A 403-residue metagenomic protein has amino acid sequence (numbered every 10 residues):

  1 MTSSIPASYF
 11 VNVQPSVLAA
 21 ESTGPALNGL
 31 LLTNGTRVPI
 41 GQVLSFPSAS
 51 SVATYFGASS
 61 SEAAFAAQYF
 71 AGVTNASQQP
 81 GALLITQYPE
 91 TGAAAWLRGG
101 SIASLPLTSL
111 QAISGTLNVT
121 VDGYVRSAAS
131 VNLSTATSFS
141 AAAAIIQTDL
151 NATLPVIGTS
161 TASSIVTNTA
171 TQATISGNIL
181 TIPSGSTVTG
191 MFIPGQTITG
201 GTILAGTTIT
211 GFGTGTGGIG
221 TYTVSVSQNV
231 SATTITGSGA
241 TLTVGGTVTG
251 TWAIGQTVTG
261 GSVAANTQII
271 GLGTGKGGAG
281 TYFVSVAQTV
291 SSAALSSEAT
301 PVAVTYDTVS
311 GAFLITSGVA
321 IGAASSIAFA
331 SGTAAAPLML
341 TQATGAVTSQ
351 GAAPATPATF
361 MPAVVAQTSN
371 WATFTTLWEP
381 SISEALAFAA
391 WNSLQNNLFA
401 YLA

Functional and structural regions predicted by a protein language model:
M1-T120, F139-S164, T300-L314: Extended assembly-interface regions of large multimeric machines
E21, E62, Q87-E90, Q111 (+9 more regions): Glutamate identity and glutamate-enriched acidic tracts
G41-L44, G57-A58, S134, S138 (+2 more regions): Catalytic cores of large soluble enzymes that bind and process phosphate-bearing ligands
S48-G57, S109-A330, A387-S393: Extended, beta-strand-rich, solvent-exposed assembly scaffolds of outer structural proteins
A63, Y69, Q288, A330-G332: General N-terminal targeting signals
P80-P89, A303-D307, S317-A403: Extracellular Cys-Trp
A94-R126, S140-T148, A152, A328-Q367: Bacterial flagellar/type III secretion structural subunits and associated motility module proteins, recognized via
